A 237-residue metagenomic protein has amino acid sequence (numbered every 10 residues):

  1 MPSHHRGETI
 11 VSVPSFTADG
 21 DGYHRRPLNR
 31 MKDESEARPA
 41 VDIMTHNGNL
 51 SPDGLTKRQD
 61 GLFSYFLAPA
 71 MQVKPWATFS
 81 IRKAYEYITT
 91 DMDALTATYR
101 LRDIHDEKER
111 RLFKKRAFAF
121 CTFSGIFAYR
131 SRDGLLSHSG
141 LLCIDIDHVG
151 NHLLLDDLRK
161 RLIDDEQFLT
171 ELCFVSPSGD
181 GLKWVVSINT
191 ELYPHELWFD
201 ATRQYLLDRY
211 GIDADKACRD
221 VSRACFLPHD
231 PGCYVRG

Functional and structural regions predicted by a protein language model:
M1-G140: DNA replication initiation on ssDNA origins
V13-F16, P27, T45-R58, Y65-Q72 (+2 more regions): DNA replication initiation modules
D53, Q167-S176: Short, glycine- and small/hydrophobic-rich beta-strand elements in well-ordered beta-sheets
Y99-E109, F113-K114, L162-E166, T202-Y210: Hydrophobic, Leu/Ile/Phe/Ala-enriched alpha-helical segments that form helix-helix packing faces
L136-S139, F168, G179: Short connector loops at helix/strand junctions that flank enzyme active sites, especially segments positioning acidic
N151-F168: Short amphipathic alpha-helix segments
L172-S178, D215-D220: Short beta-strand
D180-S187: A generic structural motif
